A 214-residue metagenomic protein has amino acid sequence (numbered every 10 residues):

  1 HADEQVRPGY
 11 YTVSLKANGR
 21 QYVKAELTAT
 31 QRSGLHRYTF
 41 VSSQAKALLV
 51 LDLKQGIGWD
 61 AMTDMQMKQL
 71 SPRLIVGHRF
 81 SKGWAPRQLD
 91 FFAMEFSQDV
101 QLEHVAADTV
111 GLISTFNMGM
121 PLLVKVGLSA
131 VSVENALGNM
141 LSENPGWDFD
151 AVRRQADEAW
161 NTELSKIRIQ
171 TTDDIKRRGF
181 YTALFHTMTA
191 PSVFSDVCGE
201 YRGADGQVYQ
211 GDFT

Functional and structural regions predicted by a protein language model:
H1-F213: Beta-sandwich/jelly-roll carbohydrate-recognition scaffolds of carbohydrate-active enzymes
